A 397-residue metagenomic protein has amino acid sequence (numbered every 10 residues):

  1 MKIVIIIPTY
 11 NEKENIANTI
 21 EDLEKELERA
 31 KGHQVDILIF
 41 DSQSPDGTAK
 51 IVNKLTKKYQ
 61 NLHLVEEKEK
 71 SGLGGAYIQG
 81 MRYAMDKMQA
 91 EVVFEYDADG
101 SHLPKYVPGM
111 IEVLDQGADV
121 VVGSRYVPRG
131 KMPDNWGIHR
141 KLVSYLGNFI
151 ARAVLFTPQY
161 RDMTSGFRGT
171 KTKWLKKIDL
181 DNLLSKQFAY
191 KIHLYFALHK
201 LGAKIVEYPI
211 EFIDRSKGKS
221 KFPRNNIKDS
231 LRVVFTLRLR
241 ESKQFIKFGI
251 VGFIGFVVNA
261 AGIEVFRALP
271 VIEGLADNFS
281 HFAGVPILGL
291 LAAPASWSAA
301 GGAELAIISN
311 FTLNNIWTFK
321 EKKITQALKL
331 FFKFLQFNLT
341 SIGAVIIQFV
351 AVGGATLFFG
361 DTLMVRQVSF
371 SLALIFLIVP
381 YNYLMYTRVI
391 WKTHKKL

Functional and structural regions predicted by a protein language model:
K2-V4, D36, H193: Cell-envelope/extracellular polymer assembly enzymes that use nucleotide-activated donors
I7, K31-S44, V65-E66: Short beta-strand/loop segment that forms part of the nucleotide-sugar
E12-E28: Short, well-formed alpha-helical segments that are part of the catalytic scaffolds of diverse glycosyltransferases
E14-N18, D46-L55: Acidic helix N-cap motif at the loop->helix transition within catalytic regions of sugar-transfer enzymes
L38, A49-K87: Conserved donor nucleotide-binding strand/loop of the catalytic core
D41-K50, G100: A conserved acidic beta->alpha catalytic loop
E67-Y83, A90-V92, P104-F188, R215-K221 (+2 more regions): Acceptor/aglycone-binding surface of glycosyltransferases and processive sugar-polymer synthases
T157, D181-V257, E264, A268 (+3 more regions): Hydrophobic helical membrane-anchoring modules
